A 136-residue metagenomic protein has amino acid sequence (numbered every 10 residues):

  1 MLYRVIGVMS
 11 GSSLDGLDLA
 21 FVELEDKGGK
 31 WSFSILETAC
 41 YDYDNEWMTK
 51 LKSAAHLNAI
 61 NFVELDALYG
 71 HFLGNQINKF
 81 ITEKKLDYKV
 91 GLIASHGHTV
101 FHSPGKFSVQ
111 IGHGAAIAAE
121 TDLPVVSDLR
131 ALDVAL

Functional and structural regions predicted by a protein language model:
M1-L136: Short acidic/glycine-rich loops and adjacent helix/strand connectors that line catalytic pockets where negatively
